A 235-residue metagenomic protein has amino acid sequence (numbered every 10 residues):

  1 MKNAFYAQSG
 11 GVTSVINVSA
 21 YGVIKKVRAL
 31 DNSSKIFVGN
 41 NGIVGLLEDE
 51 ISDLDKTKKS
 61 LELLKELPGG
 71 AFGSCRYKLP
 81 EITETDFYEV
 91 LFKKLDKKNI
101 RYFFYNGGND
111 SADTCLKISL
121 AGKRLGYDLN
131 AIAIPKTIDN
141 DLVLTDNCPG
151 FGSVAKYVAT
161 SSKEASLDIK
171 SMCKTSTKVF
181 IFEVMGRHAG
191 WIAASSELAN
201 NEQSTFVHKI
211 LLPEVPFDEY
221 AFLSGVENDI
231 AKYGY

Functional and structural regions predicted by a protein language model:
M1-E50: N-terminal phosphate-binding or glycine-rich loops at protein starts, especially the Walker A/P-loop of NTPases
K2-Y6, L64-Y77, K136-D146, T177: Gly-rich Lys/Arg/Thr-decorated short loops/hinges at beta-loop-alpha junctions or inter-strand turns that position
N3-T13, G70-C75, R101-G107, V179-V184: Short glycine-rich or small-residue beta-strand-to-loop segments that form or flank ligand, phosphate, metal/Fe-S
S9-G11, G39-V44, R76-Y77, G108-N109 (+2 more regions): Short, ordered loop/turn segments at secondary-structure junctions
T13-V23, L46-L47, Y88-E89, N109-K117 (+3 more regions): Short glycine/serine/threonine-rich phosphate/pyrophosphate-binding segments that cradle anionic phosphate groups
G39, K94, Y102-G107, D113-D128 (+2 more regions): Accessory alpha-helical/coil subdomains and C-terminal extensions that flank or cap enzyme catalytic cores
E48-S52, D141-F151: Active-site-proximal loop->helix
D49-R101, D110-S111, I138, K163: Glycine-rich oxoanion-binding loops at beta->alpha junctions
